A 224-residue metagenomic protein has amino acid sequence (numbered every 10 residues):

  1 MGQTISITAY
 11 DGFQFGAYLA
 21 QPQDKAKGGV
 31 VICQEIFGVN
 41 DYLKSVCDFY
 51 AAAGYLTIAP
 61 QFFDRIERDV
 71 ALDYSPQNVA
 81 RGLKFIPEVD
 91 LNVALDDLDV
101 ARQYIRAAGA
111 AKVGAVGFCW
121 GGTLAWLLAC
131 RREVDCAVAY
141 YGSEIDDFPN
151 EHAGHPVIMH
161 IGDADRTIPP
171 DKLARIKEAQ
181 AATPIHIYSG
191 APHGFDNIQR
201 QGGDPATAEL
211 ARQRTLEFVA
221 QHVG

Functional and structural regions predicted by a protein language model:
M1-G224: N-terminal cap/leader regions of alpha/beta-hydrolase-fold enzymes, predominantly small-molecule hydrolases
